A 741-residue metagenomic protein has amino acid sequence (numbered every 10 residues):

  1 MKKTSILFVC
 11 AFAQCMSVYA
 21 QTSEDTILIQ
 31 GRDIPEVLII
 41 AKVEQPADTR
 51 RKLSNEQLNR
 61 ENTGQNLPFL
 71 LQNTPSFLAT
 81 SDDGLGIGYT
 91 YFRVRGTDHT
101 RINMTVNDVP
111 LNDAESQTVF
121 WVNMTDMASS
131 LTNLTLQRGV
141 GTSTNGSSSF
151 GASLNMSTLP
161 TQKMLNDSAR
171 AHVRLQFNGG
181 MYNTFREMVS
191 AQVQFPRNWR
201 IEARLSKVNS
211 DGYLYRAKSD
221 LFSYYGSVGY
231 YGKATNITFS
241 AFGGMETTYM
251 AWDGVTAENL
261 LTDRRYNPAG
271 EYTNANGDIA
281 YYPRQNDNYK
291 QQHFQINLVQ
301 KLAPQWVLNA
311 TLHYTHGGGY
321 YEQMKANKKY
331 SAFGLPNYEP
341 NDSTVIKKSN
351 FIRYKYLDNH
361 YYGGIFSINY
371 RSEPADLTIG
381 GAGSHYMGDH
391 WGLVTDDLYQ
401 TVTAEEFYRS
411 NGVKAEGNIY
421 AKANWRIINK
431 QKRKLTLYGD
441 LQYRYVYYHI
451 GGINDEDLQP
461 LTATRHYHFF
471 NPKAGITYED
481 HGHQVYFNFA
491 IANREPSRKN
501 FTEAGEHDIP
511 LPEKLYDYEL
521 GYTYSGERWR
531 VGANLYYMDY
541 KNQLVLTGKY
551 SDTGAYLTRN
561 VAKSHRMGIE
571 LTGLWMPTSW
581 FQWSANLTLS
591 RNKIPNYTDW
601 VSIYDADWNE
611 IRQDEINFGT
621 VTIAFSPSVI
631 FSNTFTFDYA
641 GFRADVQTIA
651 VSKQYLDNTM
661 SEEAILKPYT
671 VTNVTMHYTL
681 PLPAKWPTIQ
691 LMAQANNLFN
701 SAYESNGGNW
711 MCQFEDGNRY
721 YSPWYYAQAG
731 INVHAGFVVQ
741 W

Functional and structural regions predicted by a protein language model:
L7, F242-M245, A423-N424, A474-T477 (+5 more regions): Conserved C-terminal beta-signal and adjacent last beta-strands/turns of outer-membrane beta-barrel proteins
Q21-R60, H99: Short, acidic, small-residue-rich periplasmic hinge/interaction motif at the N-terminus of Gram-negative outer-membrane
P68-P110, T132: Extracytoplasmic beta-strand/coil segments of soluble accessory domains associated with Gram-negative outer-membrane
P110-R138, K163, N259: Short acidic/polar hinge/loop motifs at secondary-structure boundaries that mediate gating or recognition
S143, A152-V193, L205, S210-L214 (+2 more regions): Short strand-turn segments of transmembrane beta-barrel domains in outer membranes, especially the first one or two
G179-N209, L214-A251, N286-Y289, F294-Q305: Transmembrane beta-barrel wall of Gram-negative outer-membrane proteins
V307-H313, E479, Q484-A490, P512-M567 (+4 more regions): Membrane-embedded beta-barrel scaffold of Gram-negative outer-membrane proteins
Y537-D539, R559-N658, V738-Q740: Gram-negative outer-membrane beta-barrel transporters
